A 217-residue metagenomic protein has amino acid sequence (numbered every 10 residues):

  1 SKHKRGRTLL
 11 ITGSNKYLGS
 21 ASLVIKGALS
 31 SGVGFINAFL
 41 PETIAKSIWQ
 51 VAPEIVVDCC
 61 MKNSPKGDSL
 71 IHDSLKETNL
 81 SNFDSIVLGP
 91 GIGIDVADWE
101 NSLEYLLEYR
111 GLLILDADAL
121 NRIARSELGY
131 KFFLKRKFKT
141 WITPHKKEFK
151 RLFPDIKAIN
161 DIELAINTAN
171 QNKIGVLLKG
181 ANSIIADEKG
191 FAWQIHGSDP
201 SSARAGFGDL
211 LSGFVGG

Functional and structural regions predicted by a protein language model:
S1-L112, N121-W141, K146-G217: Small-residue (G/A/S/T)-rich helix-start motifs and N-terminal tracts that mark the onset
